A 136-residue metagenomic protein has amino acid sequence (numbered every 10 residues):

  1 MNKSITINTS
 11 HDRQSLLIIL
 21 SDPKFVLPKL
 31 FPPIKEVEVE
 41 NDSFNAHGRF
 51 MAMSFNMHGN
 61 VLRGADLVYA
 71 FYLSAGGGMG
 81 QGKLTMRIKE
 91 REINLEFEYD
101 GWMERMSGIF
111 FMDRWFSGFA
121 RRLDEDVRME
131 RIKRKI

Functional and structural regions predicted by a protein language model:
M1-N41: Hydrophobic ligand-binding cavity/cleft-lining segments
M1-N8, R128-I136: Short, Lys/Arg-enriched, disordered terminal segments
M1-S4, S54-H58, G78-L84: Short, surface-exposed coil-to-beta transition loops
N8, D12, R49, S74-G76 (+1 more regions): Structured loop/turn residues at secondary-structure junctions
R13, L62-D66, M86-N94: A short, structured loop/turn motif at beta-sheet edges
L20-L27, L123, V127, R131: Hydrophobic, Leu/Ile/Phe/Ala-enriched alpha-helical segments that form helix-helix packing faces
P28-F31, K35-G76: Glycine-rich portal/gate segments that line the openings of hydrophobic small-molecule binding cavities
F71-E125, I132-R134: Beta-strand/loop substructures that line and gate deep hydrophobic ligand-binding cavities in soluble
